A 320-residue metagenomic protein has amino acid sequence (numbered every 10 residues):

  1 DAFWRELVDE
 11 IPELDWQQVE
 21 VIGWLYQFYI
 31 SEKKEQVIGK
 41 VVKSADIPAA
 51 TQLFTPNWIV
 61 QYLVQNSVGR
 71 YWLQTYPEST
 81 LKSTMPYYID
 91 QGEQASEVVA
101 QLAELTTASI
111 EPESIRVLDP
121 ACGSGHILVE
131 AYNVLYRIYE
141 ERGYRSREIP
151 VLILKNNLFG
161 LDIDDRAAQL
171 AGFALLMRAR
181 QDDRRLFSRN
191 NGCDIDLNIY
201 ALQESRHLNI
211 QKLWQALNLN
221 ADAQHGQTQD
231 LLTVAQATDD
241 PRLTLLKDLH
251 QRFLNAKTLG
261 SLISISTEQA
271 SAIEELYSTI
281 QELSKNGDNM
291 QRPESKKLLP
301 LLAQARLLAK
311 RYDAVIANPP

Functional and structural regions predicted by a protein language model:
D1-G39, L262-I273: Long recognition/docking surfaces used for binding and targeting
V42-A45, A49-P320: SAM-dependent methyltransferase catalytic region
